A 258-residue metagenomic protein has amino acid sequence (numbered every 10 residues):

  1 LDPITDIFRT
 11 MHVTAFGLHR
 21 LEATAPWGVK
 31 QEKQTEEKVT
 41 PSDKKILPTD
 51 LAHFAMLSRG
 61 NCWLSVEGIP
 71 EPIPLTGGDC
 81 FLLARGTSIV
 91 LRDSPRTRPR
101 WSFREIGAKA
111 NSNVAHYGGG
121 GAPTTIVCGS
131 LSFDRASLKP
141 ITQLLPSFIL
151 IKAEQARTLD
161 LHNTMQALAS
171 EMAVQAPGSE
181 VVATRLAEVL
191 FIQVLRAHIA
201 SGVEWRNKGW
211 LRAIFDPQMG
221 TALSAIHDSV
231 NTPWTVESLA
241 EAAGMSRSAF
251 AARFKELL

Functional and structural regions predicted by a protein language model:
L1-I73, D79, I89-A115: Generic protein-terminus/edge-of-domain signal
T24, T87-S88, S132-A136: Short, solvent-exposed loop/turn segments at secondary-structure junctions
W27, W63, W210, W234-T235: Tryptophan-centered motif/residue detector
G60, S94, E171-V174, A197 (+1 more regions): Generic structural signal for alpha-helix termini and adjacent loop/cap motifs
T76-G77, A84: Residue-level recognition of short, solvent-exposed, well-ordered loop/turn junctions that link secondary-structure
S94-T125, R135-L150: Double-stranded beta-helix
V127-K139, L144-S224: An amphipathic alpha-helical interaction segment
V189, Q193-I199, L211, T221-L258: Basic/polar phosphate-binding segments, predominantly the helix-turn-helix DNA-binding elements of transcriptional
